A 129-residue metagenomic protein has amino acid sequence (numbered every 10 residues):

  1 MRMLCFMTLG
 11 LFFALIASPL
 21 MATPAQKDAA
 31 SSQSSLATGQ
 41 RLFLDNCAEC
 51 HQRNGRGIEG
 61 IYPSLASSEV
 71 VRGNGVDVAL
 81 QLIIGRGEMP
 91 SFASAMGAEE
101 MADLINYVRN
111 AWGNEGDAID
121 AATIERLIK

Functional and structural regions predicted by a protein language model:
M1-C5: Positively charged n-region of N-terminal signal peptides that target proteins for export
M7-S18: Bacterial N-terminal signal peptides
T23-A29, Q33, R41, A98-K129: Flexible coil segments in periplasmic/lumen-exposed cytochrome c-class electron-transfer proteins
A30, S34, A66-E69: A short glycine-/small-residue-rich loop at the edge of a beta-strand within enzyme catalytic domains
S31-R56, N74-I84: Sequence/structural segment immediately N-terminal to covalent heme-attachment motifs in c-type and related
L44, A48, I83-S91, N106-G113 (+1 more regions): Sec-exported extracytoplasmic/periplasmic mature domains
R56-A95: Gly/Gly-Pro-rich "capping" loops immediately C-terminal to redox-active cysteine motifs in periplasmic/lumenal
